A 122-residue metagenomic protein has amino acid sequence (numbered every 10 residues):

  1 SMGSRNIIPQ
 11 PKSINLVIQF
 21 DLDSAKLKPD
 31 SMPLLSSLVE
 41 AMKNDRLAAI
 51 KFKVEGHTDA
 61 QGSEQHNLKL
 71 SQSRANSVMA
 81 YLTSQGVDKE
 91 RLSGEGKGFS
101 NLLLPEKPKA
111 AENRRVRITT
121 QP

Functional and structural regions predicted by a protein language model:
S1-K51: Periplasmic peptidoglycan-binding/tethering modules of Gram-negative envelope proteins
E55-P122: Periplasmic OmpA-like peptidoglycan-binding domain that tethers envelope proteins to the cell wall
